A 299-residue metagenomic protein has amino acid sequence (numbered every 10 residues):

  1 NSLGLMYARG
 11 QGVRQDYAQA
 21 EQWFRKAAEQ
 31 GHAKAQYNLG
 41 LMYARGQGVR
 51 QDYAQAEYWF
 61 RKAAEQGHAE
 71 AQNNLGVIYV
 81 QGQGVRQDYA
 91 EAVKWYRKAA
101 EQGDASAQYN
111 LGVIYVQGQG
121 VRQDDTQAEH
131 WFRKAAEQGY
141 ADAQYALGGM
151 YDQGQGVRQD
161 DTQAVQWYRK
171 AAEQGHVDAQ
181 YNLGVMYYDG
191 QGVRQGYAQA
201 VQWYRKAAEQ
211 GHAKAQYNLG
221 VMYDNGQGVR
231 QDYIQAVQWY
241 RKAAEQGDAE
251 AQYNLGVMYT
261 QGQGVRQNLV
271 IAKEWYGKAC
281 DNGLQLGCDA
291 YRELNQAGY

Functional and structural regions predicted by a protein language model:
N1, Q22, Y37, N73 (+10 more regions): TPR/TPR-like alpha-solenoid signature
S2-R9, N38-R45, V77-Q81, N110-Q117 (+5 more regions): Hydrophobic face of amphipathic alpha-helices that form TPR/SEL1-like repeat modules and related alpha-solenoid
R9-Q11, D16, E29-H32, R45-Q47 (+22 more regions): Short helix-capping/linker turns of helical repeat alpha-solenoids
Y17, F24, Y37, Y53 (+13 more regions): Aromatic (phenylalanine/tyrosine) cluster motif
F24, G31, A35, F60 (+12 more regions): Polar, glycosylation-prone regions of secreted, cell-surface, and some intracellular proteins
K26-A27, K62-A63, K98-A99, K134-A135 (+4 more regions): Canonical positions in the second alpha-helix
W131, A135, W203-Y204, W239-Y240 (+2 more regions): TPR/TPR-like (Sel1-like) alpha-helical repeat modules
